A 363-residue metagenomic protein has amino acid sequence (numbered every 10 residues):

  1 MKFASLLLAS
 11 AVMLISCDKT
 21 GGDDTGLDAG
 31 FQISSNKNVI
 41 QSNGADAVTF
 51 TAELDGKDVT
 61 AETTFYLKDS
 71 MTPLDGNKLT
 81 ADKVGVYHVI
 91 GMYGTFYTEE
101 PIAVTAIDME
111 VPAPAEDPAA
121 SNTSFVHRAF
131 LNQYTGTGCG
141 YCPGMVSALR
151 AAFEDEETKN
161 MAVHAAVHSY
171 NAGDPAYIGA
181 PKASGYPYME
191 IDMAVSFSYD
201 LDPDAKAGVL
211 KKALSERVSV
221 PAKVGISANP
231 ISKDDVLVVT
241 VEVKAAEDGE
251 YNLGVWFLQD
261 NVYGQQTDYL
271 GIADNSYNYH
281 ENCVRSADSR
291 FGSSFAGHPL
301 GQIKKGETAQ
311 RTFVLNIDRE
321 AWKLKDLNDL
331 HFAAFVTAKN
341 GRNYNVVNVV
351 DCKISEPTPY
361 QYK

Functional and structural regions predicted by a protein language model:
M1-G44, F96-P118, Y360-K363: Bacterial Sec-dependent N-terminal signal peptides
G26-N36, R128, V220-I226: Proline-enriched interdomain boundary motifs that mark the N-terminal boundary and often initiate the first structured
G44-K57: Beta-strand-rich structural segments
K57-M71, M189-I191: Change to "...patches in solvent-exposed regions of secreted, membrane-anchored, or virion-exposed structural
N77-V86: Solvent-exposed segments in extracellular or luminal domains encompassing
G85-T95: Append "Rare intracellular matches occur via the same short Y/T/C beta-strand/loop motifs
A119-E156, N160: Local sequence-structure signature of Cys/Sec-based thiol-disulfide redox active-site neighborhoods
N160-K363: Short, conserved sequence motifs used for protein processing/export or organelle targeting and for catalysis
